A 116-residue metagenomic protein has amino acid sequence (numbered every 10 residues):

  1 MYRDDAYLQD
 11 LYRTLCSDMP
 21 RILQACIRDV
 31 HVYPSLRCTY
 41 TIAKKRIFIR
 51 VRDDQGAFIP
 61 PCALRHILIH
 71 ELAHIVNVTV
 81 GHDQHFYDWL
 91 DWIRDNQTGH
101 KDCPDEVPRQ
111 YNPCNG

Functional and structural regions predicted by a protein language model:
M1-H66, I75-G116: Active-site-proximal or metal-binding-adjacent scaffold patches in catalytic folds
E71: Walker B catalytic acidic pair
